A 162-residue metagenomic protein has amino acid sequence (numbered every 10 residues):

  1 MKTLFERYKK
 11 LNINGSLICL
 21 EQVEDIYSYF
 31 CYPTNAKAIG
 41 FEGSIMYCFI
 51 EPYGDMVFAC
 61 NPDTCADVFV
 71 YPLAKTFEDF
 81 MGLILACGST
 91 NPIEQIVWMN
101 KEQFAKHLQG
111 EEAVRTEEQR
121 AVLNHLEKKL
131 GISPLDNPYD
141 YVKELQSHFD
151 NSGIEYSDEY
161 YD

Functional and structural regions predicted by a protein language model:
M1-C65, N91-P92, W98, T116-D162: A surface-exposed partner-binding patch
A59-N100: Compact, glycine/acidic-enriched structural inserts
M99-H107, R115: Hydrophobic alpha-helical interaction segments
